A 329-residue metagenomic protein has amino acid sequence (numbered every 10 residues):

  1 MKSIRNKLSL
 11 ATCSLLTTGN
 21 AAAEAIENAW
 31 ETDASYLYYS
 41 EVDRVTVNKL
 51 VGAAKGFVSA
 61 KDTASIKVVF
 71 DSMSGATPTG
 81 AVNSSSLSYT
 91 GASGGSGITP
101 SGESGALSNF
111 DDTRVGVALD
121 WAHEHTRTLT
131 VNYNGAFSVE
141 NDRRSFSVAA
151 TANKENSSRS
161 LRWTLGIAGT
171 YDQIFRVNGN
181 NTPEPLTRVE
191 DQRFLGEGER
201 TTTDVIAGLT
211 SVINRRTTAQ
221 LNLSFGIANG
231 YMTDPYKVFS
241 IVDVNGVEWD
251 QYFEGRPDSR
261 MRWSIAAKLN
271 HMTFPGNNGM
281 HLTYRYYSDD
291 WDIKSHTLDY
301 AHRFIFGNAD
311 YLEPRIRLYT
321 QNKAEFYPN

Functional and structural regions predicted by a protein language model:
I26-T32, A60-A64, V115, R127-V131 (+7 more regions): Outer-envelope beta-barrel architecture signal
W30, N48-G52, V115-L119, F146-A150 (+6 more regions): Hydrophobic, lipid-facing positions within transmembrane beta-strands of outer-membrane proteins
Y36-S40, F70-S74, G135-N141, K154-N156 (+6 more regions): Transmembrane beta-strands of outer-membrane beta-barrel pores
L37-S40, E103-L107, N134-V139, A149-N153 (+4 more regions): Extracellular loop and loop/strand-boundary signature of outer-membrane beta-barrel proteins
Y39-V47, N109-V115, F137-S147, P257-M261 (+1 more regions): Solvent-exposed loop/turn segments connecting transmembrane beta-strands in outer-membrane beta-barrel proteins
V45-K49, K67, T77-N83, A136 (+5 more regions): Outer-membrane beta-barrel translocator domains and adjoining extracellular loop/strand segments of Gram-negative
K67-V117, R162-T218, N229, E313-N329: Outer-membrane beta-barrel translocator/channel fold
S86-A106, G226-A228, M232-N270, Y286-D299 (+2 more regions): Outer membrane beta-barrel transmembrane domains
